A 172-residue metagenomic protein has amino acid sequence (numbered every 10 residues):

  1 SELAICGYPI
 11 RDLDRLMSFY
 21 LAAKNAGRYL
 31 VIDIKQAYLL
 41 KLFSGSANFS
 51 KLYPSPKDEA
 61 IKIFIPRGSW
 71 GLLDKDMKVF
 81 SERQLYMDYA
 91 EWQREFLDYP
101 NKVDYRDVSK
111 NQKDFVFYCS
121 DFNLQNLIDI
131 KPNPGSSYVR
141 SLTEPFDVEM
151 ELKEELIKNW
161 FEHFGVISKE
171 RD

Functional and structural regions predicted by a protein language model:
S1-D172: Acidic/His-rich, metal-assisted hydrolase cores and their charged scaffolds
